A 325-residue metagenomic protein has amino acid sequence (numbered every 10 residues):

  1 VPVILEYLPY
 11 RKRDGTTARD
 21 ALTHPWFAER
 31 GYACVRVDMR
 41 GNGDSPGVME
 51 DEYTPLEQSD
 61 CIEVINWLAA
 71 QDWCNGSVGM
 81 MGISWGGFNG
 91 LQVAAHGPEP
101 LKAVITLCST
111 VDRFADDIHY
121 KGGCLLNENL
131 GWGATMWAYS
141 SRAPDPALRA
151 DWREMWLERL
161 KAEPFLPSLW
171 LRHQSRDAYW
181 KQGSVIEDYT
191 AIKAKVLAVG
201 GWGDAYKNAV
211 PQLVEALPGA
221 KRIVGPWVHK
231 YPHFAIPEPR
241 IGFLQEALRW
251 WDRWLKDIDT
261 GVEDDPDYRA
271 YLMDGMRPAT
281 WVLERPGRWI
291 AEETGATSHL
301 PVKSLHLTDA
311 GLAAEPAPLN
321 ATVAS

Functional and structural regions predicted by a protein language model:
V3-A70, I118, L125-L126: Cap/lid segment of the alpha/beta-hydrolase catalytic domain
D20-A21, E29, A95-A191: Accessory cap/linker subdomain of secreted extracellular hydrolases
D72-W85: Alpha/beta-hydrolase fold nucleophile elbow
M80-G82, L107, V199: Short beta-strand immediately N-terminal to the catalytic nucleophile in serine-hydrolase-like folds
I192, A198-G200: Short beta-strand/loop motif that positions the catalytic acidic residue of the alpha/beta-hydrolase fold
N208-K221: Active-site-adjacent alpha-helix of alpha/beta-hydrolase-fold enzymes
R222-H233: Histidine-bearing beta->alpha loop at or near hydrolase active sites
H233, P237-S325: C-terminal, loop-rich substrate-recognition/catalytic regions characterized by aromatic stacking residues
